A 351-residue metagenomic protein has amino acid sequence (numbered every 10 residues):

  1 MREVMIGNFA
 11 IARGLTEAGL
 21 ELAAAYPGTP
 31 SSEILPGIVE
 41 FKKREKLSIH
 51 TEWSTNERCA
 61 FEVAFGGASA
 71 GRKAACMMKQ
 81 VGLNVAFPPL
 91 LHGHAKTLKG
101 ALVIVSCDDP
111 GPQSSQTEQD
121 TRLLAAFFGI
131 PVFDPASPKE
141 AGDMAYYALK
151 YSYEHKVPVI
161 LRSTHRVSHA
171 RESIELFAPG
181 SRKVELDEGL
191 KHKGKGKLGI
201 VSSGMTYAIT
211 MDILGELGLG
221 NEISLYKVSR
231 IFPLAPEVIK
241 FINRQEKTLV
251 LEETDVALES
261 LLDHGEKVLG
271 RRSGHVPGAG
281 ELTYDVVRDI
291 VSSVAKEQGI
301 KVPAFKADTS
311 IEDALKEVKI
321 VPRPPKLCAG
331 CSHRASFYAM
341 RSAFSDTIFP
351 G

Functional and structural regions predicted by a protein language model:
M1-N8, A12, A18, P135 (+2 more regions): Flexible, low-complexity linker and terminal segments
M5-V39: N-terminal glycine-rich anion-binding loops that anchor highly charged ligand groups
E17, A95, T254, R271 (+2 more regions): Fe-S-dependent hydro-lyases/dehydratases of central metabolism
L22, S32-Y153, R334-Y338, I348-G351: Thiamine diphosphate
L22-P27, K247-V250, I348-P350: Short glycine-rich phosphate-binding loop at a beta-alpha junction
A23-A25, I104-S106, Y226, V250-E252: Short internal beta-strands
G28, N56, K79-V81, S106-P110 (+4 more regions): Short, ordered loop/turn segments at secondary-structure junctions
I38, K42, G93, L214-G218 (+2 more regions): Active-site catalytic pocket residues across diverse enzymes, especially alpha/beta-hydrolases
